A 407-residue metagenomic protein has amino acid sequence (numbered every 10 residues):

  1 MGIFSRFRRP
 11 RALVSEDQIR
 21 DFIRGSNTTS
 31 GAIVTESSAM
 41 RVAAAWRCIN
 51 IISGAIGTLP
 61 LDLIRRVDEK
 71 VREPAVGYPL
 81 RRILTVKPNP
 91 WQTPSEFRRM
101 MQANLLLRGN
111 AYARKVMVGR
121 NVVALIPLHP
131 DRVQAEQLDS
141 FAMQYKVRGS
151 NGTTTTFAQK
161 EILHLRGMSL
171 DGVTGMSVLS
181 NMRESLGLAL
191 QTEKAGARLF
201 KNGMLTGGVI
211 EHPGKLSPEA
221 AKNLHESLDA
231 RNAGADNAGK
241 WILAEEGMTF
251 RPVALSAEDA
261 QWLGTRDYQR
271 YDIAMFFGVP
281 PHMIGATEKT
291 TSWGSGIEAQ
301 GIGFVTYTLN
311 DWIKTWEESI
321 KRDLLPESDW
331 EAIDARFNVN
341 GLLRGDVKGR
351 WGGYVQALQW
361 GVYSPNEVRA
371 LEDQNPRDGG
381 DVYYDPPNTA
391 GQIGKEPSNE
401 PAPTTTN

Functional and structural regions predicted by a protein language model:
M1-W262, R266-Y268, D272-M275, V279 (+5 more regions): Structured, contiguous alpha/beta core segments that scaffold functional sites
L106, G203, A221-L224, R266 (+6 more regions): Active-site-proximal structural scaffolding
W241, P281-S292, E318-E331: Short acidic alpha-helical/loop segments enriched in Asp/Glu that coordinate divalent cations
G247-R251, E331-D334, L343-D346: A short alpha-helix capping/helix-coil boundary motif
G278, I313-E317, K321-D329, Q359 (+2 more regions): Hydrophobic alpha-helix feature that most strongly marks membrane-spanning transmembrane helices and their immediate
T291, I333-G341, L371-N375: Small/polar glycine-rich anion-binding or flexible loop at a beta-alpha turn
A299-W330, D334, Y384-N407: Long, compositionally biased
V339-V347, W351, A357-Q359: Non-transmembrane, aqueous-exposed alpha-helical and coiled segments at domain scale
